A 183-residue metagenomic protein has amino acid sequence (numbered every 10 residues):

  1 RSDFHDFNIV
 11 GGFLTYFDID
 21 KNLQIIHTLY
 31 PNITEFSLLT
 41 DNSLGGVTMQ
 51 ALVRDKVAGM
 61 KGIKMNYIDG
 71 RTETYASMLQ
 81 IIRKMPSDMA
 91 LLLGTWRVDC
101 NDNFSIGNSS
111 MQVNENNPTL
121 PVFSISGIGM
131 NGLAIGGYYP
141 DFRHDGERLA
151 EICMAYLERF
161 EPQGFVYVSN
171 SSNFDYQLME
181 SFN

Functional and structural regions predicted by a protein language model:
R1-N183: Short hydrophobic alpha-helices and adjacent helix-cap/hinge residues
